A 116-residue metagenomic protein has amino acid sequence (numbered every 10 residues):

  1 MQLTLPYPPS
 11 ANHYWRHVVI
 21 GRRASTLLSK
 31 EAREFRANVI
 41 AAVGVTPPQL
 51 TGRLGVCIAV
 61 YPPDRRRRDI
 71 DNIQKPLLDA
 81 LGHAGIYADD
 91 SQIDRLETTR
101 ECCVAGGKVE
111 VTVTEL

Functional and structural regions predicted by a protein language model:
M1-L116: Acidic, proline/glycine-enriched N-terminal capping motif
